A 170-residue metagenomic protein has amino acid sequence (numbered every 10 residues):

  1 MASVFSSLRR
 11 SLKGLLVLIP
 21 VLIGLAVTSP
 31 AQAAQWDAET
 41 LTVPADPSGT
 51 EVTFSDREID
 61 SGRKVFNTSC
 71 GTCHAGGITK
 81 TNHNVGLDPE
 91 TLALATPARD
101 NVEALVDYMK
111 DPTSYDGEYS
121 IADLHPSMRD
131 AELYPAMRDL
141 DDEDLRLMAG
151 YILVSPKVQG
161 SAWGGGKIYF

Functional and structural regions predicted by a protein language model:
S3-V17: Bacterial N-terminal signal peptides that target proteins for export
G14-A26: Bacterial N-terminal signal peptides
S29-A33: Sec/Tat signal peptide C-region and signal peptidase I cleavage site
A34-V65: Electrostatic cytochrome c docking/interface patches
E58, G62, F66, N101-L105 (+2 more regions): Stable alpha-helical elements in mature extracytoplasmic
G62, F66-G77, M148-I152: The canonical Cys-X-X-Cys-His
A75-Y108, Y134: Gly/Gly-Pro-rich "capping" loops immediately C-terminal to redox-active cysteine motifs in periplasmic/lumenal
D107-Y108, R129-K167: C-terminal capping alpha-helices of c-type cytochrome domains
